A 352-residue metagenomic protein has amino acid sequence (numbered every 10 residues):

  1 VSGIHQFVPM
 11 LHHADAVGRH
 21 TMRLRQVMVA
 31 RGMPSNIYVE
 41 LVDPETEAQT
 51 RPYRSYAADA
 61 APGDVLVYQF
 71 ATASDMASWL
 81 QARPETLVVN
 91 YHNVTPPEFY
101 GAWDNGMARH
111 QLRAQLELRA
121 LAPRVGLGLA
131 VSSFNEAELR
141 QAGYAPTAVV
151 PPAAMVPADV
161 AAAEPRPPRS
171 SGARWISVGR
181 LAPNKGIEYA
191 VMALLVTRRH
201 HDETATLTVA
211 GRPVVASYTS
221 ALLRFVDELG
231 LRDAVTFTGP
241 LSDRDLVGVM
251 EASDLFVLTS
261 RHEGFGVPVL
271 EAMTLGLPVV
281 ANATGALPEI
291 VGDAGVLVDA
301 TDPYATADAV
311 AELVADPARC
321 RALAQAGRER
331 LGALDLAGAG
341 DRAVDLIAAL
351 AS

Functional and structural regions predicted by a protein language model:
R19, A173, A182-R198, S217-S220 (+1 more regions): A conserved mid-protein helix/loop that constitutes part of the nucleotide-sugar donor-binding site
E40-D43, T206-L223: Glycosyltransferase donor-sugar binding loop
Q111, A122-A163: Donor nucleotide-sugar binding/catalytic pocket of nucleotide-sugar-dependent glycosyltransferases
T219-R244: Nucleotide-activated donor-binding/catalytic signature segment of Leloir-type glycosyltransferases, i.e., the conserved
P240-L241, G248-S253: Short alpha-helical donor nucleotide-sugar binding micro-motif in glycosyltransferases
R261: Aromatic "clamp/platform" in nucleotide-sugar-dependent glycosyltransferases that forms part of the donor/acceptor
V269, P278-A281: Short hydrophobic beta-strand element within catalytic cores of glycosyltransferases and related nucleotide-activated
V296-Y304, E312-P317: Conserved acidic donor-binding segment of nucleotide-sugar-dependent glycosyltransferases
